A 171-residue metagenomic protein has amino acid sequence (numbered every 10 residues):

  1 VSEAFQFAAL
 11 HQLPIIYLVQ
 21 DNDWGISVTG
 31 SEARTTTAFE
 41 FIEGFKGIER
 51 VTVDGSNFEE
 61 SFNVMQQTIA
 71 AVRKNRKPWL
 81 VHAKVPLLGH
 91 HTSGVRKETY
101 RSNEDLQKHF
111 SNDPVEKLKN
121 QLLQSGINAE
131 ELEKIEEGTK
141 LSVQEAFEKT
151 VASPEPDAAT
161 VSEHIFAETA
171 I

Functional and structural regions predicted by a protein language model:
V1-A152: Glycine-rich ThDP/TPP pyrophosphate-binding loop and its adjacent helix/strand module within ThDP-dependent enzymes
L141-I171: Short, amphipathic C-terminal "tail helix"
